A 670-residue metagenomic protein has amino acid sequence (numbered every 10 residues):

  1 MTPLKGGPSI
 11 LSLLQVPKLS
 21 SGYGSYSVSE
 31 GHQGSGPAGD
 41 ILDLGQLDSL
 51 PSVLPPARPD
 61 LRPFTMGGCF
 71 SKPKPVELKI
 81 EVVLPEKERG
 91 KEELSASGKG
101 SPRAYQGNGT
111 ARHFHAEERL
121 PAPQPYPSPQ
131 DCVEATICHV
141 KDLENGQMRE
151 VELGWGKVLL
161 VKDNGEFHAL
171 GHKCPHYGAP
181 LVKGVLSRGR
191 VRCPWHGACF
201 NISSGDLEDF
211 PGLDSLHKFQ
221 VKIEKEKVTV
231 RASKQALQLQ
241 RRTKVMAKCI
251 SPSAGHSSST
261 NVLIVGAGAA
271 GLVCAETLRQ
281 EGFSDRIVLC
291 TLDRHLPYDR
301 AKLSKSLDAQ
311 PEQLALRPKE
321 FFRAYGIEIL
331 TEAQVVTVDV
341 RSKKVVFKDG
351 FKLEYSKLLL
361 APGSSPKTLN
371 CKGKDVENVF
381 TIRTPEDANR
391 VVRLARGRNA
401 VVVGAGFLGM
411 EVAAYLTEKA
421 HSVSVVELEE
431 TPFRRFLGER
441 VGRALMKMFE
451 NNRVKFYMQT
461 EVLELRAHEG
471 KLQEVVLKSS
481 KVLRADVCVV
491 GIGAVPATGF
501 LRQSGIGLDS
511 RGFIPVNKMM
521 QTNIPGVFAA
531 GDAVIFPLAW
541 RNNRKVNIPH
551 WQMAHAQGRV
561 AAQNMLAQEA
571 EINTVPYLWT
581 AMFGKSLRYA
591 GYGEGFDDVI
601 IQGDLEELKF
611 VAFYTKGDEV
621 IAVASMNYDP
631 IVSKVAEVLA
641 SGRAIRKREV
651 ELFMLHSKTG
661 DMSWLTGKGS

Functional and structural regions predicted by a protein language model:
T65-S187, K222-A236: N-terminal pre-ligand scaffold of iron-sulfur
K74-L78, L153, S284, R323-V346 (+2 more regions): A Rossmann-like FAD-binding core segment of flavoenzymes
L170, L483-L508, K585-L665: C-terminal catalytic lobe of FAD-dependent flavoproteins
P194, S203-K227, R231-L263, T277 (+6 more regions): FAD-binding core/adjacent interface of flavoenzyme oxidoreductases
A254-E328, K367, Y415-R440, K634: Beta1-alpha1 glycine-rich phosphate/pyrophosphate-binding loop at the start of Rossmann-like nucleotide-binding domains
S257-V262, A533-S633: Mid-to-C-terminal Rossmann-like scaffold of FAD/NAD(P)H-dependent oxidoreductases
H295, A301-A315, N389, G397-V401 (+3 more regions): Rossmann-like dinucleotide-binding cores of NAD(P)H-dependent redox enzymes
D375-R396, K471-E474, S480-V560, K647-M654: FAD-site-proximal beta/loop scaffold in flavoenzymes
